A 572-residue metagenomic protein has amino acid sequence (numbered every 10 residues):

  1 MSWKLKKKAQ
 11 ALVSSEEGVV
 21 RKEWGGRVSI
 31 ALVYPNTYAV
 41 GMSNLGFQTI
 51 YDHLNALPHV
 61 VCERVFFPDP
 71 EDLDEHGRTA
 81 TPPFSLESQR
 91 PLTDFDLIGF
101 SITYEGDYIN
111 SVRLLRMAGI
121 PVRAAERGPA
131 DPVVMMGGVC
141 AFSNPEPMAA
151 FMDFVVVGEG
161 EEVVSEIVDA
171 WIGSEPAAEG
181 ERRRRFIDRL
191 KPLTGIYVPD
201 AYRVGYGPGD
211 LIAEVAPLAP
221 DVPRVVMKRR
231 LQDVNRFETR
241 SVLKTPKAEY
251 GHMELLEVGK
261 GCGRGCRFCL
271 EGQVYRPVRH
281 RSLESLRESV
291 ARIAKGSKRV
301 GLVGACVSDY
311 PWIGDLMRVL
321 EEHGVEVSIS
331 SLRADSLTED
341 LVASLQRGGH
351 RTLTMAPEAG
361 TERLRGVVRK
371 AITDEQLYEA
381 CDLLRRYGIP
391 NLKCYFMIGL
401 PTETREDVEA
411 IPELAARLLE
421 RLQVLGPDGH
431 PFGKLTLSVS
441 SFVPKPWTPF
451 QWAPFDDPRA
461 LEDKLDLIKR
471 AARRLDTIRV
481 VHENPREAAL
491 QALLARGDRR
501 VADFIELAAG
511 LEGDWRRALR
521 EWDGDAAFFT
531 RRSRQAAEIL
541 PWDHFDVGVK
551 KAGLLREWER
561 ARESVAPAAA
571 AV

Functional and structural regions predicted by a protein language model:
M1-K22, G26, I30-L32, L465 (+1 more regions): Radical SAM enzyme core and accessory elements
S2-A31, Y38-A39, G205-L255: N-terminal [4Fe-4S]-dependent radical SAM core
L32-N36, L54, V242-F268, R351 (+1 more regions): N-terminal pre-triad scaffold of radical SAM enzymes
L32-V33, G106, E288-K393, M397-T436: Conserved SAM/AdoMet-binding glycine-rich loop
F47-T49, L115, A149-M152, W171-I172 (+7 more regions): Short secondary-structure boundary/capping segments
F67-L218, P446-D498, I505-L511: Glycine-rich beta-alpha loop elements in corrinoid/cobalamin-binding modules across cobalamin-dependent enzymes
E71, R203-G207, R264, P311 (+7 more regions): Flexible glycine/acidic-rich beta-alpha junction loops that bind and position SAM and/or redox cofactors in anaerobic
F268-S285: Iron-sulfur (Fe-S) cluster-binding segments and ferredoxin-like electron-carrier domains, especially [2Fe-2S]
